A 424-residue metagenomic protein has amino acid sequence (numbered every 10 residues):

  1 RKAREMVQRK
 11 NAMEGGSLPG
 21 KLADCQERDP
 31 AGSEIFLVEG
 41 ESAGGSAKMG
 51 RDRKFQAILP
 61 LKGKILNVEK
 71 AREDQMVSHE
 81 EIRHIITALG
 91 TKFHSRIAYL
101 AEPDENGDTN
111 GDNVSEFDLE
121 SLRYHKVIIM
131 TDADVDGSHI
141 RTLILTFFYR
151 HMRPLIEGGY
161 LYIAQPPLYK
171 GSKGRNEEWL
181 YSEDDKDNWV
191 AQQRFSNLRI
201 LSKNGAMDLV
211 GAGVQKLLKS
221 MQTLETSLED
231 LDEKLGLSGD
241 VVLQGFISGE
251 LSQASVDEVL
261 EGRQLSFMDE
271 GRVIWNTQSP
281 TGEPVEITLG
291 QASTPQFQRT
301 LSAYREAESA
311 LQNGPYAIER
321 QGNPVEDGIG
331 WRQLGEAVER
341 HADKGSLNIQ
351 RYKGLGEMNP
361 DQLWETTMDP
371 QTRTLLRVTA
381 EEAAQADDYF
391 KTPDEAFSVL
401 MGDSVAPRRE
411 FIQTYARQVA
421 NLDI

Functional and structural regions predicted by a protein language model:
R1-I424: Conserved phosphate-chemistry cores used by DNA topoisomerases
